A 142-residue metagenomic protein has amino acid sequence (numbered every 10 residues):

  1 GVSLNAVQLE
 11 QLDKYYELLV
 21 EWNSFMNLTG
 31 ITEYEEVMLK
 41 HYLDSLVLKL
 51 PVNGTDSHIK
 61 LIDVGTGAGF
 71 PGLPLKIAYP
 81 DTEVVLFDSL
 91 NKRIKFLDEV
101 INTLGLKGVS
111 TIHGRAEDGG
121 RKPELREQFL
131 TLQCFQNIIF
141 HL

Functional and structural regions predicted by a protein language model:
G1-H58, I62, R93-K95, E99-V109 (+1 more regions): Class I SAM-dependent transferase core
H41, L73, R121-E124: Short, well-ordered secondary-structure micro-motifs
L61-I62, L75, V84: Hydrophobic packing within well-folded, soluble alpha/beta domains
D63-G67: Conserved S-adenosyl-L-methionine
A68-D81: Conserved SAM-binding loop of SAM-dependent methyltransferases across substrates and taxa, primarily the Class I
D81-V85, S89-L142: S-adenosylmethionine
